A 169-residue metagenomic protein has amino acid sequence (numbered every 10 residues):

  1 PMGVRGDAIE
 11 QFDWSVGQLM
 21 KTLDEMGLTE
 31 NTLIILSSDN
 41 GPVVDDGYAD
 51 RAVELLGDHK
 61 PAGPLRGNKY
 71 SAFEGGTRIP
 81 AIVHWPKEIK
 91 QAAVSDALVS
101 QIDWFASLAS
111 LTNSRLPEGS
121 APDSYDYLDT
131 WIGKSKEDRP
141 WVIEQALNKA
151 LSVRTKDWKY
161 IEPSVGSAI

Functional and structural regions predicted by a protein language model:
P1, V16, L33-S38, P80-I82 (+2 more regions): Beta-strand elements within well-structured catalytic alpha/beta cores of enzymes that handle phosphate/sulfate esters
M2-Q11: The substrate-binding groove and active-site-proximal loops of carbohydrate-active enzymes, especially glycoside
I9, M20, L56: Aromatic-residue-lined binding/catalytic grooves and analogous aromatic/hydrophobic interfacial grooves in multimeric
D13-Y48: Metal-dependent active-site segment of extracytoplasmic phospho-/sulfohydrolases and closely related
P42-E74, E88-A93, A97-I169: C-terminal cap/loop subdomain of S1 sulfatases and analogous C-terminal strand-loop tails that border
T77: Active-site-adjacent "lid/gating" segments in soluble enzymes
W85: Conserved catalytic/coupling elements of P-loop NTPase cores
